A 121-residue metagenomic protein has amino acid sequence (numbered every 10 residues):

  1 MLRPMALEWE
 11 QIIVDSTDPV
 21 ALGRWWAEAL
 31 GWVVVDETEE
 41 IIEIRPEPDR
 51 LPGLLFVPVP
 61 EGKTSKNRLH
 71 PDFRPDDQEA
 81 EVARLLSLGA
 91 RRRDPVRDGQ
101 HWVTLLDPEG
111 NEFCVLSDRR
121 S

Functional and structural regions predicted by a protein language model:
M1-Q11, V35-D36, I42-R45, R50-V57 (+1 more regions): Vicinal oxygen chelate
W9-S16, P60-R84, H101-L106: Vicinal oxygen chelate
S16-D18, A29-L30, V34-D36, P46-P48 (+3 more regions): Generic secondary-structure microfeatures
D18-V33, E81-S87: Amphipathic alpha-helical segments
A21-L22, G53, S65, T104: Secondary-structure boundary/capping motif
